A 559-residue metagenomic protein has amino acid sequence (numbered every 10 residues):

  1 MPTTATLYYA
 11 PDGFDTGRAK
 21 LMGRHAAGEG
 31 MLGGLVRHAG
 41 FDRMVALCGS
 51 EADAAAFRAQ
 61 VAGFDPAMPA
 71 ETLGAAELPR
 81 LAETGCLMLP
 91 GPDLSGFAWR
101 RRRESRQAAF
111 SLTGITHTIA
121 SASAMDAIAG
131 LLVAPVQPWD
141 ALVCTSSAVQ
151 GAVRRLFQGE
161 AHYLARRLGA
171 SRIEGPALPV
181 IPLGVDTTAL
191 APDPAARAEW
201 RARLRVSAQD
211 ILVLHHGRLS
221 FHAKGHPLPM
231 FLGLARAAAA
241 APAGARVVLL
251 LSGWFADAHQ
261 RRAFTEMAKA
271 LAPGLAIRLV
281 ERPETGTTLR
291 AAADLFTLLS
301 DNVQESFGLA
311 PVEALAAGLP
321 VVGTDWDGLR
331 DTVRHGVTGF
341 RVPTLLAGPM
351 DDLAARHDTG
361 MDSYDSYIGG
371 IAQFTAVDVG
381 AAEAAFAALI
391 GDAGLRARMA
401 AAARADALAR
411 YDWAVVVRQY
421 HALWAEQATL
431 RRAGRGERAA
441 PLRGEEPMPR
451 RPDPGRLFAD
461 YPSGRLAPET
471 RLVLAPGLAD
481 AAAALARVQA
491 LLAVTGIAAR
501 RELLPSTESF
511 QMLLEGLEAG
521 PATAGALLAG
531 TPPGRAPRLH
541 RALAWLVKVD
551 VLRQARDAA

Functional and structural regions predicted by a protein language model:
M1-T84, S506: N-terminal pre-catalytic "stem/leader" segment of glycosyltransferase-like enzymes
G49-P135, R553: Extended catalytic core of nucleotide-activated donor transferases of GT-like folds
D126-A191, A195, Y420: A short, active-site helix/loop in glycosyltransferases that binds the activated sugar's phosphate group
D186-E281, R450: Conserved catalytic-core segment of nucleotide-activated headgroup transferases in glycan assembly
R282-P283, L289-A293: Short alpha-helical donor nucleotide-sugar binding micro-motif in glycosyltransferases
A291-S306, L319: Acidic donor-binding loop of glycosyltransferase active sites
P320-G323, V333, F340-R341: Short hydrophobic beta-strand element within catalytic cores of glycosyltransferases and related nucleotide-activated
G360-L504, E508-G516, T523-A526, R556-A559: C-terminal amphipathic helix plus adjacent low-complexity, charged tail appended to glycosyltransferase catalytic
